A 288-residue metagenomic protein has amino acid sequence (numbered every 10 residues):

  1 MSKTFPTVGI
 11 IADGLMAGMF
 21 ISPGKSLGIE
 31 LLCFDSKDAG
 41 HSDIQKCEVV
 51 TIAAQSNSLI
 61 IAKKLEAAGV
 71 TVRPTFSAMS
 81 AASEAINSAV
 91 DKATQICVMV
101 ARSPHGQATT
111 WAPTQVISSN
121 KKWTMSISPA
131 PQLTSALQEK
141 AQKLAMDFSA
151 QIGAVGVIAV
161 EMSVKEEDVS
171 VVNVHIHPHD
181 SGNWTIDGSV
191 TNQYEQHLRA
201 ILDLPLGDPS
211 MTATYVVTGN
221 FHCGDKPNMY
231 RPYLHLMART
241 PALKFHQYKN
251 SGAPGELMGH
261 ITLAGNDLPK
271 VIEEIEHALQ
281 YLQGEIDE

Functional and structural regions predicted by a protein language model:
M1-S80: ATP-binding N-terminal substructure of ATP-dependent carboxylate-amine bond-forming enzymes
T4, I29, H41, A200-E288: Peripheral (often C-terminal) accessory segments that flank ATP-dependent C-N-forming ligase machineries
T51-I52, N87, N220: Redox-cofactor binding/interface segments in oxidoreductases and associated redox assembly factors
L59, V70-T71, S103-G106, S118 (+7 more regions): Generic secondary-structure signature for well-ordered alpha-helical cores
E84-V160, V164-E166: Internal nucleotide-binding/catalytic subdomain
K140-V160, I176-G224: Active-site "cap" helix and flanking loop/linker of ATP-utilizing ligase/carboxylase catalytic domains
D168-P178: A short beta-strand motif that forms the metal-chelation/ATP-contact edge of phosphoryl-transfer active sites
